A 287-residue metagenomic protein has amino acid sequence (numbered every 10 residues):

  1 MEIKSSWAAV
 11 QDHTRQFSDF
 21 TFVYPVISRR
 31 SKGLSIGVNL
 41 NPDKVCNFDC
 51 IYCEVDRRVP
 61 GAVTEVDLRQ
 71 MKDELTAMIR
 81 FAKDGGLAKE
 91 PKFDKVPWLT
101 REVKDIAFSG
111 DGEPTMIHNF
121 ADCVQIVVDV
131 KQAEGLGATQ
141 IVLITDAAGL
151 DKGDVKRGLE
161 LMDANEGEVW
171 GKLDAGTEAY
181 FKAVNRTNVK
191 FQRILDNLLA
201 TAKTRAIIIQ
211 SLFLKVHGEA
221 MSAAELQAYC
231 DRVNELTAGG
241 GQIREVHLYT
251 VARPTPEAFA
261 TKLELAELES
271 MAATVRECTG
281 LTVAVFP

Functional and structural regions predicted by a protein language model:
M1-D43, D49-I51, V55-D73, A77-E102: N-terminal [4Fe-4S]-dependent radical SAM core
M1-S31, K72, G218-P287: Auxiliary Fe-S-binding modules of radical SAM enzymes
S35-N39, D105-A107, V142, W170: Short aromatic/hydrophobic contact patches that present stacked aromatics for nucleic-acid/ligand binding
N47-F48, T255: Short acidic/His/Gly/Ser-rich catalytic and metal-binding motifs that mark active-site loops of diverse hydrolases
D49, I194-N197, M271: Hydrophobic side chains in well-ordered alpha-helices
V55-N165: Conserved Radical SAM active-site core
T115-T261: Conserved AdoMet/S-adenosylmethionine-binding subsite of the radical SAM
